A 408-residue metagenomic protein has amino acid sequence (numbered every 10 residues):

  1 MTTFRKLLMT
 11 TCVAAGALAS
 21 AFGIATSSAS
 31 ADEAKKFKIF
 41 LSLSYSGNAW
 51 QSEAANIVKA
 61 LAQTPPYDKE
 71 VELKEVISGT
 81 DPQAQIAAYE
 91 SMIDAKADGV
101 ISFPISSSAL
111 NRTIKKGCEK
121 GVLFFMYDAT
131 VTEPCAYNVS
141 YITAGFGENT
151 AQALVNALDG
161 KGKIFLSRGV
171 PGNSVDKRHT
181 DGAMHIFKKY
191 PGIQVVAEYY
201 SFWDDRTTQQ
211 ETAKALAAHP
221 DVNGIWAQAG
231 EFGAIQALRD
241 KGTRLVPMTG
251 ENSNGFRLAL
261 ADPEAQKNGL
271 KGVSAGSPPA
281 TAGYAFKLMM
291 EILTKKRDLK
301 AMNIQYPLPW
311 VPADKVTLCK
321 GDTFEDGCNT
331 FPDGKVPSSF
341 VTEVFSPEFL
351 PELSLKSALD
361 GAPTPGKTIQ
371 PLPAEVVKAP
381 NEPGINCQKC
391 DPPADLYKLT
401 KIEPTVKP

Functional and structural regions predicted by a protein language model:
M1-A14: Bacterial N-terminal signal peptides that target proteins for export
A17-S28, S253: C-terminal segment of classical bacterial N-terminal signal peptides
E33-F37, I186, L288-P408: Hinge/cleft segment of the Venus flytrap/periplasmic-binding protein
I39-N48, S52-A60, E148-E198, M289-T323: An alpha-beta-alpha
I77, V131-N156, L166-P171, E198 (+1 more regions): Short beta-strand elements at the ligand-binding edges of bilobed clamshell
Q85, V139-I164, R178, T208-Q209 (+2 more regions): Hydrophobic alpha-helical segments within soluble ligand-binding/sensing domains
E90, D98-E119, A183, S201-L260 (+1 more regions): Hydrophobic alpha-helical
S107-G145, K163, N254-A259: Flexible loop/hinge segments that line or gate small-molecule binding clefts
